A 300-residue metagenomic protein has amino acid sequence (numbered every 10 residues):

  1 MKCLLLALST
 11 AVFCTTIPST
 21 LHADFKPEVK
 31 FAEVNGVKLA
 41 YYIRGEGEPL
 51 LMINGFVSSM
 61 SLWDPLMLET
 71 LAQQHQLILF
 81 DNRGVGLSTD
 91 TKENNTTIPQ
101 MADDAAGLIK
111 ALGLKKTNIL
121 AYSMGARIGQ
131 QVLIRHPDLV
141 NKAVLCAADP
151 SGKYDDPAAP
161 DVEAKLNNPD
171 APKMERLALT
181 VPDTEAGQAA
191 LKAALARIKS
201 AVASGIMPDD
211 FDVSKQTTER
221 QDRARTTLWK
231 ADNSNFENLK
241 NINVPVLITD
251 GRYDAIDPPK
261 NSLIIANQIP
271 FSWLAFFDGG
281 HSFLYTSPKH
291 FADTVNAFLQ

Functional and structural regions predicted by a protein language model:
V37-L87: Conserved HGGG/HGGXW glycine-rich cap/lid loop of the alpha/beta-hydrolase fold
L79, G84-L120: Active-site loop/oxyanion-hole signature of alpha/beta-hydrolase fold enzymes
K115-Y154: Conserved hydrolase catalytic core segment
K142-M174: Flexible "cap/lid" loop of the alpha/beta hydrolase fold
L177-K240: Alpha/beta-hydrolase
I242, I248-D250: Short beta-strand/loop motif that positions the catalytic acidic residue of the alpha/beta-hydrolase fold
A255-N261: Conserved alpha/beta-hydrolase "acid-adjacent" motif
G279-A292: Catalytic histidine-centered segment of alpha/beta-hydrolase-like enzymes
